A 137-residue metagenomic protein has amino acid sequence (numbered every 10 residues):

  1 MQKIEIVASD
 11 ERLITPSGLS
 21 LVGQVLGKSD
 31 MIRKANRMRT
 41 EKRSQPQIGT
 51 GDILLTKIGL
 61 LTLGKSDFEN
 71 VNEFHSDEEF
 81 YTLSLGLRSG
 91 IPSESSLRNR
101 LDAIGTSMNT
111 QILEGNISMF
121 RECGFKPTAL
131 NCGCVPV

Functional and structural regions predicted by a protein language model:
M1-V137: Dynamic "connector" segments at or just before major functional cores
